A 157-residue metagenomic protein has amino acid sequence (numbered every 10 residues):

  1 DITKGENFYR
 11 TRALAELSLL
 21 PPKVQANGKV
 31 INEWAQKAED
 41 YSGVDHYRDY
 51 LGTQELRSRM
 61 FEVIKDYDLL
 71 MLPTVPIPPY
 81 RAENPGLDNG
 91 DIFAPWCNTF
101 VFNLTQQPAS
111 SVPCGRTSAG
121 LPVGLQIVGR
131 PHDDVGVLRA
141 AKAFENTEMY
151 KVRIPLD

Functional and structural regions predicted by a protein language model:
D1-W96, L104, A143-D157: Amidase signature
P73-T74, C114, R130-P131: Fold-independent oxyanion-binding glycine-rich loops and adjacent beta-strand/coil segments at enzyme active sites
P95, D133-A141: Short, charged, low-complexity patches
T99: Glycine-rich phosphate/pyrophosphate-binding beta-alpha loops
S110-V112: A short, aliphatic-rich beta-strand micro-motif
T117: Acidic surface patches and DE-rich sequence motifs
L121-R130, V137-L138: Short, well-ordered beta-strand elements
